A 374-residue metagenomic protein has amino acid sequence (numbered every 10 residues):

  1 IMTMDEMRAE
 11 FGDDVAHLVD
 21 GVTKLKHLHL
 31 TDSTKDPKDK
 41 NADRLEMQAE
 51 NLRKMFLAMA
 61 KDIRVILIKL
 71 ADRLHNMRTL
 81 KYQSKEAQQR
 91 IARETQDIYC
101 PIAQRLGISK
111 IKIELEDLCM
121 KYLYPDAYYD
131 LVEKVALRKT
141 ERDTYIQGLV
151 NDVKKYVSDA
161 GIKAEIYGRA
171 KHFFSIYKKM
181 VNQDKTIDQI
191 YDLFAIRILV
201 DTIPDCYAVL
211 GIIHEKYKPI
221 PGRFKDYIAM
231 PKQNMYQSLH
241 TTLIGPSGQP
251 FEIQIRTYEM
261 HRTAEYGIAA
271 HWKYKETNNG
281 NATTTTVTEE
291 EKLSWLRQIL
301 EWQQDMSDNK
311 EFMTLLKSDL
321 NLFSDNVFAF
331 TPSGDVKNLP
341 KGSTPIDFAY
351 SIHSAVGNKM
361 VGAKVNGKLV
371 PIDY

Functional and structural regions predicted by a protein language model:
I1-A195, V200-F251, R256-L320, D325 (+1 more regions): Active-site helical microenvironments for divalent-metal-assisted chemistry
S307-K341, I346, S351-Y374: Ubiquitin-like/PB1-type beta-grasp interaction modules and other compact soluble beta-rich domains
